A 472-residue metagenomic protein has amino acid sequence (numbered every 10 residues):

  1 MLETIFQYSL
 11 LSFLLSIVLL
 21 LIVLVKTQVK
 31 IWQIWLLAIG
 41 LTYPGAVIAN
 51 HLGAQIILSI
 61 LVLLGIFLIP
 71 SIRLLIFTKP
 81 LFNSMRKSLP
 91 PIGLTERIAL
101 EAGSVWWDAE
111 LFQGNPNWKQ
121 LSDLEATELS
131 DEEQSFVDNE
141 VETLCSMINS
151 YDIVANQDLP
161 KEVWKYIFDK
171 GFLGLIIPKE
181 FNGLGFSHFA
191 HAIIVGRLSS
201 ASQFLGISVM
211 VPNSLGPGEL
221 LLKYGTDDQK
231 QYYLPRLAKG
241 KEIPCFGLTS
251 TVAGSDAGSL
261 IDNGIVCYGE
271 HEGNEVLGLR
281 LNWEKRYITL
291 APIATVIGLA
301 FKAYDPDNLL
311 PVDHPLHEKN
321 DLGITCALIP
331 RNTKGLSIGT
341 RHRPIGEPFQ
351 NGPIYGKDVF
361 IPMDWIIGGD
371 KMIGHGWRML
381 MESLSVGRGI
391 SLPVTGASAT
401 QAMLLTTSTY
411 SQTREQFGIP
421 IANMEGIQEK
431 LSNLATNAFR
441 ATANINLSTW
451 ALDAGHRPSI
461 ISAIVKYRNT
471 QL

Functional and structural regions predicted by a protein language model:
E3-Q7, L15-T27, I34-S200, Y224 (+2 more regions): Alpha-helical interface subdomain recognition
A99-L100, L184-F186, S255-A257, T289-A291 (+5 more regions): Short helix/loop capping segments that flank catalytic or ligand/cofactor-binding pockets
D169-Q231, P235, K239-G240, P244 (+1 more regions): Internal helix-loop-helix
G171, I194-S199, A300-K302, I329-K334 (+1 more regions): Short Ser/Thr-interspersed hydrophobic loop/turn segments at strand-loop and sheet-helix junctions that line or gate
I243-L248, R280, G335-G339: Short Pro/Gly-enriched beta-strand edge/turn motifs at strand-loop
C245-V266: A gly/ser-rich beta-alpha-beta helix-loop segment of oxidoreductase catalytic cores
N274-L336: A short core secondary-structure module
G339, P353-R388, L404-A422, N446: A glycine-rich, basic-preceded beta-loop-alpha segment at the flavin cofactor/substrate interface of flavin-utilizing
